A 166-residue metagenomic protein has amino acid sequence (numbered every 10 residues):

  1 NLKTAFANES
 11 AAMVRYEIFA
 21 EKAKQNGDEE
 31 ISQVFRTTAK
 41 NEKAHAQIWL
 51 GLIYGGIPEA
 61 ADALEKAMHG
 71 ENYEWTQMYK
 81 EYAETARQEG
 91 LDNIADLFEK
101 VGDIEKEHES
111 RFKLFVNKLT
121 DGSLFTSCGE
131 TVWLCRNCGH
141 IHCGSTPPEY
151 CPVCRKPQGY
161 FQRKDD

Functional and structural regions predicted by a protein language model:
N1-D166: Non-heme di-metal
